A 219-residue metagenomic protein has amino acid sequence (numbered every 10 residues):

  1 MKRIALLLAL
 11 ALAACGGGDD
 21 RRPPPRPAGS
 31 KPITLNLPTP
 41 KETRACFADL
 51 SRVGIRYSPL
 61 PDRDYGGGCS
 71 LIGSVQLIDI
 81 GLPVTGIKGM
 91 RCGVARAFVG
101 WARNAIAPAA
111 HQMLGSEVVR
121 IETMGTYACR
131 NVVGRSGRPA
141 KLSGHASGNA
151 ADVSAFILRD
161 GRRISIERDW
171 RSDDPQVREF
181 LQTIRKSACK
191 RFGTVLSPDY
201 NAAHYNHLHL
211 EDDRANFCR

Functional and structural regions predicted by a protein language model:
M1-L7: Sec-dependent signal peptide recognition, specifically the positively charged N-region followed immediately by
A11-A14: C-terminal motif of bacterial Sec signal peptides marking the signal peptidase cleavage site
G16, A45-F47, G68-S70, R91-G93 (+3 more regions): Sequence contexts marking disulfide-bonded cysteines in secreted/extracellular proteins
G17-T43, F47: Proline-rich, low-complexity linker regions of envelope-associated factors in Gram-negative bacteria
D20-P23, S58, R96, P108-A110 (+1 more regions): Catalytic cores and adjacent binding grooves of peptidoglycan-active enzymes
P38-E122: Active-site acidic/histidine clusters and adjacent loop/turn architecture that either coordinate catalytic ions
L60-S74, V119-V132, N201-R214: Acidic helix-start/capping segments at beta-turn-to-alpha-helix junctions
Q112-G148: Active-site-adjacent substructure of cysteine-protease-like catalytic cores
